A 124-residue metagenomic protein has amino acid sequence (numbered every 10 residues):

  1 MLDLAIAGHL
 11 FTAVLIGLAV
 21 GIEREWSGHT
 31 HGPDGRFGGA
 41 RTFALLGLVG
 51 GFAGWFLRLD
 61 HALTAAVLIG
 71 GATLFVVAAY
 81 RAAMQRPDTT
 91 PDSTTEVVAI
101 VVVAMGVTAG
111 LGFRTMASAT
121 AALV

Functional and structural regions predicted by a protein language model:
M1-R36: N-terminal signal-anchor module of multipass membrane proteins
D3-G17, G54-T73, F113-L123: Structural signature of hydrophobic alpha-helical transmembrane segments
F11, L15-A19, A44-L48, F52 (+1 more regions): Hydrophobic, lipid-facing residues on alpha-helical transmembrane segments of integral membrane proteins
L18-G32, A72-P91, V124: C-terminal ends of transmembrane helices
V20-G28, T94-V97, T108-V124: Membrane-interface module
G32-L45, T64-G70, R86-V101, S118-A121: Cytoplasmic-side transmembrane-helix entry/capping segments in multi-pass membrane proteins
V49-R58, L74-A83, A99-F113: Hydrophobic alpha-helical transmembrane segments and adjacent interfacial helices in integral membrane proteins
